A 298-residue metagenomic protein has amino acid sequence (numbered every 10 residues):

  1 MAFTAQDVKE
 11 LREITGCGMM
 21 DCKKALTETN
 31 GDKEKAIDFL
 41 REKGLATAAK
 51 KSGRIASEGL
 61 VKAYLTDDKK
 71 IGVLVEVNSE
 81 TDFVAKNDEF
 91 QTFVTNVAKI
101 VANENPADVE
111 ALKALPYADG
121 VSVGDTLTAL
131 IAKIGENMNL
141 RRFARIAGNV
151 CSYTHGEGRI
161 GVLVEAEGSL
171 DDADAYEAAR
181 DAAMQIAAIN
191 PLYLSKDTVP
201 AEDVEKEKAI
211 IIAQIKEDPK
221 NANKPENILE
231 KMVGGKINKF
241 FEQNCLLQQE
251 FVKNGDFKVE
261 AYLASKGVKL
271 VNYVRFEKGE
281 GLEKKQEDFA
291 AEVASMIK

Functional and structural regions predicted by a protein language model:
A2-K298: N-terminal assembly/interaction segments in proteins that build large macromolecular machines
